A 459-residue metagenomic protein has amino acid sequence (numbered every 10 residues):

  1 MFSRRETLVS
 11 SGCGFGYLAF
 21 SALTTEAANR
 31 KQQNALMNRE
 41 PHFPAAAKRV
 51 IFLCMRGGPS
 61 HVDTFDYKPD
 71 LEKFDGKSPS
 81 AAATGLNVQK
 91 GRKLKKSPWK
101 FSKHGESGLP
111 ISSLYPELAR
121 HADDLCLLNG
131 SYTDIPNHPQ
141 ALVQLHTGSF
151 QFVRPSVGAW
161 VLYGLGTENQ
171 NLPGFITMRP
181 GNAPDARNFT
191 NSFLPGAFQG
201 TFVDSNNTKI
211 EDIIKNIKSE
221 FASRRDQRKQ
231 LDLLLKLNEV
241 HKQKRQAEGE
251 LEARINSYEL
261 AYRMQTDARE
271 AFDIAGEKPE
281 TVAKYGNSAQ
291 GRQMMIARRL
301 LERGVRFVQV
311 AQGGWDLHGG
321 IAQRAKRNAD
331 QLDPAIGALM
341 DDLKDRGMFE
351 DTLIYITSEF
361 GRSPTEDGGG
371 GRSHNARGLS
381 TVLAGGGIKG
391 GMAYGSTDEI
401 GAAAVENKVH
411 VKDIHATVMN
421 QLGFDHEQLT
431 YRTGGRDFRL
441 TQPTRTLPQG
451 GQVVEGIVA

Functional and structural regions predicted by a protein language model:
M1-A459: Ligand-binding pockets and gating/stacking loops
